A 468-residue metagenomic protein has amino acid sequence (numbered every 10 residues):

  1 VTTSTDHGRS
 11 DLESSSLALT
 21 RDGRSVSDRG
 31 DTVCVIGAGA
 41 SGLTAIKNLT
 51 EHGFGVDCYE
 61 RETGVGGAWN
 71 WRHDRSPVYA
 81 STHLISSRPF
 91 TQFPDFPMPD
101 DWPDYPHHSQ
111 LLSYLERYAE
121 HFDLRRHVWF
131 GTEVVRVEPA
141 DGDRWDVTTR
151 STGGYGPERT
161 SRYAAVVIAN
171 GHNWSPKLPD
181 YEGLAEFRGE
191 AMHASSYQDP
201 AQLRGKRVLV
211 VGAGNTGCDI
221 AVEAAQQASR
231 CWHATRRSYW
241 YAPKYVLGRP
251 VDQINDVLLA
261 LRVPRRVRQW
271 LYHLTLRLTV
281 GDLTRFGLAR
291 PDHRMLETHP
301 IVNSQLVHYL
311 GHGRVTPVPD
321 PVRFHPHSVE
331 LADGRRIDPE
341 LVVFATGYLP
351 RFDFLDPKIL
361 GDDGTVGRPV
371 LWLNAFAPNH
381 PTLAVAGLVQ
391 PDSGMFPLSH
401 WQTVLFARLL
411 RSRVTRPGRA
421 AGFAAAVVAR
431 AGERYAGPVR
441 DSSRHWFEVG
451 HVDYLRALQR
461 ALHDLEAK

Functional and structural regions predicted by a protein language model:
T2-R9, S15-L84, P97-Y245, R249 (+2 more regions): Flavin (primarily FAD) cofactor-binding/catalytic cores of flavoenzymes
F90-T91: Active-site segment of extracytoplasmic enzymes that catalyze sulfate/phosphate-ester chemistry
A425-V439: Short, mixed-charge aromatic SLiMs
